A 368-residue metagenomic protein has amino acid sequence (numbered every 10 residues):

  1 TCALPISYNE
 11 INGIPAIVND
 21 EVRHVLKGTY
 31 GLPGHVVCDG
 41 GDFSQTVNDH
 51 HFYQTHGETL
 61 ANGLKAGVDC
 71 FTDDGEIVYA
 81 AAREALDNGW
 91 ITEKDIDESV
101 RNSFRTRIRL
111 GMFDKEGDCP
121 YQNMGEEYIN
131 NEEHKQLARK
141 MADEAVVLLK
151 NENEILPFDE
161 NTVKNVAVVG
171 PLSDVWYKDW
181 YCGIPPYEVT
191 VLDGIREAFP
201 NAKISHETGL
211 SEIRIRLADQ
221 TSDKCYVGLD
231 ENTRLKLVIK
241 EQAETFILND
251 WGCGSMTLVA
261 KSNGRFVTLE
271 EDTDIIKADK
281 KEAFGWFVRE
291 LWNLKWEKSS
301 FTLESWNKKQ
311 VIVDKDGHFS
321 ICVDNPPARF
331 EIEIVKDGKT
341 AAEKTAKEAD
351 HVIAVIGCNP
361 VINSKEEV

Functional and structural regions predicted by a protein language model:
T1-V368: Glycoside hydrolase catalytic-domain context in secreted enzymes
